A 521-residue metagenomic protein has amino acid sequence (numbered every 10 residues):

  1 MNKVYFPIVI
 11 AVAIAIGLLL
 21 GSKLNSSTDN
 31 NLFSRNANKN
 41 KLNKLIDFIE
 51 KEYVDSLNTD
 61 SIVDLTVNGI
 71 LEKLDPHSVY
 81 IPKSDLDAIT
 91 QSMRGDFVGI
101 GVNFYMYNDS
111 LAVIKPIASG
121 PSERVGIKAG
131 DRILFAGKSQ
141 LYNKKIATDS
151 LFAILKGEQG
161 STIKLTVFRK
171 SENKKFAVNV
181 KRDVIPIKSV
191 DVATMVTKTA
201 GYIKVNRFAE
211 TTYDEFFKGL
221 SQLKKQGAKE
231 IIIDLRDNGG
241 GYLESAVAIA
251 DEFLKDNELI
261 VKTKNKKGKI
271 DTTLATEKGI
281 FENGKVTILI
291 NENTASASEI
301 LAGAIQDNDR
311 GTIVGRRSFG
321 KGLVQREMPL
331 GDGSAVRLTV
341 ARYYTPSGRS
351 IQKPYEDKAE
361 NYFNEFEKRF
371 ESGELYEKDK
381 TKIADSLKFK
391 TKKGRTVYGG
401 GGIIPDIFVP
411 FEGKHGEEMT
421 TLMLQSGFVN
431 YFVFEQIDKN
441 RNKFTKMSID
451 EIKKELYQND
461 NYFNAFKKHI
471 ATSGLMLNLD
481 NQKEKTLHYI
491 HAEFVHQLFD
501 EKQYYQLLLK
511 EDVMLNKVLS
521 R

Functional and structural regions predicted by a protein language model:
M1-F6: Positively charged n-region of N-terminal signal peptides that target proteins for export
P7-S22: Hydrophobic membrane-insertion alpha-helices, especially the h-region of bacterial N-terminal signal peptides
K23-N38, L42, I46-E50, V54 (+7 more regions): Cleft-lining beta-strand/loop regions that shape enzyme active-site pockets
L57-L86: N-terminal, post-signal-peptide region of Sec/Tat-exported proteins
P76-K115: PDZ/PDZ-like peptide-tail recognition elements
G130-R132: Structural motif
A297, D309, R316, G320-L387: Polar, glycine-rich mid-to-C-terminal structural blocks that act as macromolecule-binding/assembly scaffolds
S350-I351, Y355-R521: Conserved functional hotspot residues or short segments at active or partner-binding sites across diverse domains
